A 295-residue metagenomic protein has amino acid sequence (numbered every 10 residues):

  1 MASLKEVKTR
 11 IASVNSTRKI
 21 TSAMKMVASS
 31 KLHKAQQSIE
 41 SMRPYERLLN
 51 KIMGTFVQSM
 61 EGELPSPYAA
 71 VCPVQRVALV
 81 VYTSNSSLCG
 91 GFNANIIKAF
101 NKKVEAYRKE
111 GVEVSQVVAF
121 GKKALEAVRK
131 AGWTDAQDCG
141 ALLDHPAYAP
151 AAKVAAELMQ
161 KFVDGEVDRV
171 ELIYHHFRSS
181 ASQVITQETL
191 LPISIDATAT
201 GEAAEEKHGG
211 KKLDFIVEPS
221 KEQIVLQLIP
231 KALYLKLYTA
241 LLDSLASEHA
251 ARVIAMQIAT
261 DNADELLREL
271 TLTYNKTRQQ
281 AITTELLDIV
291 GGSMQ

Functional and structural regions predicted by a protein language model:
M1-Q295: C-terminal beta-strand-loop-alpha-helix "lid" module of Rossmann-like NAD(P)-dependent dehydrogenases
